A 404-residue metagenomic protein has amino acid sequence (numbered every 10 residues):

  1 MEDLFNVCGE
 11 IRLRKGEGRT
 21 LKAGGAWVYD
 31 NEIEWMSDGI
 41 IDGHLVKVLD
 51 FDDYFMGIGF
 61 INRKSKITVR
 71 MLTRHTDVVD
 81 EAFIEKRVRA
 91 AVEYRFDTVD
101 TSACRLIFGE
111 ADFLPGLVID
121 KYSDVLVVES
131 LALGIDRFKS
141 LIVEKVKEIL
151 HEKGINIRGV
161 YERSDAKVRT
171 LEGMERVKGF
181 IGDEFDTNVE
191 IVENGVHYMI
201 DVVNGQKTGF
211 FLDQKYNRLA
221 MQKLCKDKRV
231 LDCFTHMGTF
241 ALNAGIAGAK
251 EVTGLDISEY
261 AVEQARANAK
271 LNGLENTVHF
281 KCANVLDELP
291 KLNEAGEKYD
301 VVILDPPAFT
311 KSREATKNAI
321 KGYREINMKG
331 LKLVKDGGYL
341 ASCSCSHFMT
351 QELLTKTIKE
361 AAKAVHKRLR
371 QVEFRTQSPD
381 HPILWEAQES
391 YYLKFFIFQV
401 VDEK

Functional and structural regions predicted by a protein language model:
M1-S123: Non-catalytic accessory regions of SAM-dependent methyltransferases
K64-S65, G134-D136, Q206-K207: Short, surface-exposed beta-strand-loop junctions and turns on beta-sheet-rich folds
R70-V79, V127-K139: Short histidine-centered catalytic/ligand-binding loop motif
A82, K86, A90-T98, H151-E172 (+1 more regions): A short, charged
I107-D120, K139-F210: Non-catalytic substrate-recognition/targeting regions of SAM-dependent transferases
G179-K404: Rossmann-like S-adenosyl-L-methionine
